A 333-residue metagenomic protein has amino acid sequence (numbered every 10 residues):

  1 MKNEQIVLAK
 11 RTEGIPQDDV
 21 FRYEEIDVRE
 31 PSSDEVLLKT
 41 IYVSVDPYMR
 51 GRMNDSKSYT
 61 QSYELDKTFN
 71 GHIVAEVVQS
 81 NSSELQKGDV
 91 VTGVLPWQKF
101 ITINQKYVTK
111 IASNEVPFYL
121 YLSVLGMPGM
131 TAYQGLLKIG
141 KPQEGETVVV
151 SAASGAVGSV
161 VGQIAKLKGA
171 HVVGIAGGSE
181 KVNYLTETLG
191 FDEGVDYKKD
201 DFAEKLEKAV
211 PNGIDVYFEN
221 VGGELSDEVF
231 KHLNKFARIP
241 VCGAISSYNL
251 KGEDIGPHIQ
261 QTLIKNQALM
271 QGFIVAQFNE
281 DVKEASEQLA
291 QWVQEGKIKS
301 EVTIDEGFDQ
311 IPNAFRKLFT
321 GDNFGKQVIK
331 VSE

Functional and structural regions predicted by a protein language model:
K2, E224-I298, V331-E333: Glycine-rich phosphate-binding loop and adjacent beta-alpha segment of Rossmann(oid) nucleotide-cofactor-binding
N3, K297-I304, P312-E333: C-terminal capping/lid region of NAD(P)-dependent oxidoreductase domains
D27-V45, M53-W97: Glycine-rich beta-strand-centered segment in the early N-terminal region that forms part of a ligand/cofactor-binding
G71-E76, K87-A152: NAD(P)H dinucleotide-binding glycine-rich loop of Rossmann-like/cofactor-binding domains, especially the beta1-alpha1
S80-E84, G174-Y184, K198, F202 (+2 more regions): Short glycine/proline-centered loop/turn elements that form peptide/ligand docking sites
Q98-K99, G177-E187, F202, D254-Q260: Short, glycine/polar-rich helix-capping loops at beta-to-alpha or helix-loop-helix junctions that flank or form
S123-K199: Mid-domain Rossmann-like dinucleotide-binding core that forms the NAD(H)/NADP(H) cofactor-binding site
D201-N212: Short amphipathic alpha-helix with an adjacent loop that forms part of the alpha/beta core around
